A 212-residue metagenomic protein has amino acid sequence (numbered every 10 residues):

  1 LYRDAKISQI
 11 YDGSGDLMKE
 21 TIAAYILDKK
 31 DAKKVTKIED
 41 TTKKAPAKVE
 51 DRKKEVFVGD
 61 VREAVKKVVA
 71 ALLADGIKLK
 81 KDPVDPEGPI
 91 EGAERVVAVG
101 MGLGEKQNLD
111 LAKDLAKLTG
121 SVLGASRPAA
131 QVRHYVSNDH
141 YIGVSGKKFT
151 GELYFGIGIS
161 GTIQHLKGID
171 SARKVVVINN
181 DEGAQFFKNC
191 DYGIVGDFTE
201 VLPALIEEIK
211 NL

Functional and structural regions predicted by a protein language model:
L1-T41: Glycine-rich phosphate/cofactor-binding loops in nucleotide/flavin-utilizing enzymes
K33-L212: N-terminal glycine-rich FAD/FM-binding segment characteristic of electron-transfer flavoproteins
